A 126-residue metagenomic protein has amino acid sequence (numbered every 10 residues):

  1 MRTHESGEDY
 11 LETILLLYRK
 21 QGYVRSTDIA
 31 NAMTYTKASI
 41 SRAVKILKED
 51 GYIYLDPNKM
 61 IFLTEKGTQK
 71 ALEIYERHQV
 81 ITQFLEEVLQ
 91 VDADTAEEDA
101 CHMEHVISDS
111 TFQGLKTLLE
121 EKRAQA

Functional and structural regions predicted by a protein language model:
R2-Y35: N-terminal helix-turn-helix DNA-binding core of bacterial DNA-binding proteins
S26-P57, E65: Canonical helix-turn-helix DNA-binding module
K59-H78: Basic, amphipathic "hinge/linker" alpha-helix immediately C-terminal to the N-terminal HTH DNA-binding motif
E73-E104, S108: Arg/Lys-rich, alpha-helical DNA-contact motif
E98-A126: C-terminal regulatory/oligomerization modules of transcriptional regulators
